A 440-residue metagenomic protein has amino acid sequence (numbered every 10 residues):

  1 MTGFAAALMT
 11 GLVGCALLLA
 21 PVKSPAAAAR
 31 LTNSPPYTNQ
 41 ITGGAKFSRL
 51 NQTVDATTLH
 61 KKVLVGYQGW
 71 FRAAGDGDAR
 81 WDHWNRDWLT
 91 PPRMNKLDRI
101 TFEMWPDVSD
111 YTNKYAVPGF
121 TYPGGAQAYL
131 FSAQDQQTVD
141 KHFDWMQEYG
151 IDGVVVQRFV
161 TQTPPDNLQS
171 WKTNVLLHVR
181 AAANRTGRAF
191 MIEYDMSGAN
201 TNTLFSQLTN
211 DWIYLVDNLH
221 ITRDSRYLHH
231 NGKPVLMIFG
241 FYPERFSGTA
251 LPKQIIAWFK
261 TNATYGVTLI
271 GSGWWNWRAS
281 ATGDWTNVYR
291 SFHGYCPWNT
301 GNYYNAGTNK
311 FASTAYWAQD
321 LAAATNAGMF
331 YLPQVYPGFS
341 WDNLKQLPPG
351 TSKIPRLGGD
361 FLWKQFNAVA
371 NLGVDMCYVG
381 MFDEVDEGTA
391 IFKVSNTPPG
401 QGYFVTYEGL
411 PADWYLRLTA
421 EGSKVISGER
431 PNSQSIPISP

Functional and structural regions predicted by a protein language model:
M1-T2: N-terminal secretory signal peptides that target proteins for export/translocation
A6-A20: Bacterial N-terminal signal peptides
A6-T10, A29, P35: Low-complexity intrinsically disordered segments
A20-P21, H220: Short, flexible coil/linker elements and helix-boundary hinge sites characteristic of intrinsically disordered
V22-A26: Sec/Tat signal peptide C-region and signal peptidase I cleavage site
R30-P440: Glycan-processing catalytic domains of CAZymes
